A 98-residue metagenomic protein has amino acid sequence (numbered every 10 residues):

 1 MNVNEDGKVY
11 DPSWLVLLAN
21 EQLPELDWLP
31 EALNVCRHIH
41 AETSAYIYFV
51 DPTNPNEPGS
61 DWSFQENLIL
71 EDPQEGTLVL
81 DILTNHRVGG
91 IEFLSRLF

Functional and structural regions predicted by a protein language model:
M1-Q65, E75: N-terminal domain-onset segments
S63-F98: Short, compact, well-ordered microdomains
